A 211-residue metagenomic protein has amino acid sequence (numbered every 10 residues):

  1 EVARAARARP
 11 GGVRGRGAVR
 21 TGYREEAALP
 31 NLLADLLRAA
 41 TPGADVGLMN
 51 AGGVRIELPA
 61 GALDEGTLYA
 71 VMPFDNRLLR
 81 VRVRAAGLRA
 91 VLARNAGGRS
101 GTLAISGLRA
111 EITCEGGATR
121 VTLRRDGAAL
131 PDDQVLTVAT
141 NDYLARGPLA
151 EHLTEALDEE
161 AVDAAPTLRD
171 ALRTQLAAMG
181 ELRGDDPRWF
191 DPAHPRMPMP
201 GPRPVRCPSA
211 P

Functional and structural regions predicted by a protein language model:
A8-A28: Glycine-rich phosphate/diphosphate-binding loops and the adjacent beta-loop-alpha structural elements that coordinate
A27, N31-P211: Feature captures C-terminal
